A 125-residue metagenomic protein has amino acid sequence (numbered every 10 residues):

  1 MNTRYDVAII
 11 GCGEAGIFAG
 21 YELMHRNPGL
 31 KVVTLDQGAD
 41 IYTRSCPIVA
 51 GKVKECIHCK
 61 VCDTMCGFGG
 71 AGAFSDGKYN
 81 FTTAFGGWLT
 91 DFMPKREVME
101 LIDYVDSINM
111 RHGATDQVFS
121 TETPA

Functional and structural regions predicted by a protein language model:
N2-A15, V33-L35: Beta1/beta-strand and adjacent pyrophosphate-binding region of the FAD-binding site in flavoprotein oxidoreductases
R4-D6, G29, G69-G70: A generic hydrophobic-helix recognition signal that picks specific residues within alpha-helical hydrophobic
A15, A19, E122-A125: General structural feature for long, well-ordered alpha-helical segments within catalytic domains of soluble enzymes
G20, M24: Gly/Ala-rich phosphate-binding loop of Rossmann-like dinucleotide-binding domains, activating on the conserved
H25-K31: Conserved S-adenosyl-L-methionine
K31-V32, L89: Short linear functional motifs in flexible/disordered or boundary regions
Q37-A125: Conserved N-terminal/central alpha/beta ligand/cofactor-binding core
